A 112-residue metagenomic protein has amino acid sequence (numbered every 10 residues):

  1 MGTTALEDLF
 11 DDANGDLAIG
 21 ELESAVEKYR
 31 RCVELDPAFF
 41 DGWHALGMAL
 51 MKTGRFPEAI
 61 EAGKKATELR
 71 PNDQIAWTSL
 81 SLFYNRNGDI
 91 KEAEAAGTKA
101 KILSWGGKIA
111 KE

Functional and structural regions predicted by a protein language model:
M1-L6, L82-E112: Terminal, low-structured helical/coil segments at or just beyond the last alpha-helical repeat
E7, D12, A18-R30, T53-K65 (+1 more regions): Structural signature of tandem alpha-helical TPR/SEL1-like repeats, specifically the intra-repeat loop/turn
